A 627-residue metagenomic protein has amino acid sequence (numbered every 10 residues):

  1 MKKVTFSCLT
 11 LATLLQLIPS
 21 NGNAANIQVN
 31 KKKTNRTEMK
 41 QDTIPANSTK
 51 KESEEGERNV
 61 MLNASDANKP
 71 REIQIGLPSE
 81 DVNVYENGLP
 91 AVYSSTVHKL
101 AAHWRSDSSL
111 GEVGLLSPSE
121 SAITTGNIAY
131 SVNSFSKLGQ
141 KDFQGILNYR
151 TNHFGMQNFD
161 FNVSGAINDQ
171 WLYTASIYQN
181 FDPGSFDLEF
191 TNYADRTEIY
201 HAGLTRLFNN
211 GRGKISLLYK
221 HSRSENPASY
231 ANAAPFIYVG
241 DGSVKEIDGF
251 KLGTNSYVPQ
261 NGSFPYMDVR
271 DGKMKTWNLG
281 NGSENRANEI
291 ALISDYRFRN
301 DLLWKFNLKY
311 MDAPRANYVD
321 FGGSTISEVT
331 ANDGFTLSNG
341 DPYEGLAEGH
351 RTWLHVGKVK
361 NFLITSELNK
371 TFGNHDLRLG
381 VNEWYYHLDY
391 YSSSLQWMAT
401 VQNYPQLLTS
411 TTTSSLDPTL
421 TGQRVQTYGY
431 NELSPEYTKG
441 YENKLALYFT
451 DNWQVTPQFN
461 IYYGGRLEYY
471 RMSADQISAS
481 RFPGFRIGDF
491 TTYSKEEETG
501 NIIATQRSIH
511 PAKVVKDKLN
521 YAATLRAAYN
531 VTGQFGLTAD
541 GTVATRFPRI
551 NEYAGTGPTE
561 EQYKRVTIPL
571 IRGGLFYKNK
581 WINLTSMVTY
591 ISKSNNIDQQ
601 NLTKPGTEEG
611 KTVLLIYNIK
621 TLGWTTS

Functional and structural regions predicted by a protein language model:
A25-P90: Extracytoplasmic beta-strand/coil segments of soluble accessory domains associated with Gram-negative outer-membrane
V92-Y93, H103-I146: A beta-strand signature from Gram-negative outer-membrane beta-barrel systems, especially the internal plug domain
I128-Y130, F143, Q157-F161, E198-A202 (+6 more regions): Hydrophobic, lipid-facing positions within transmembrane beta-strands of outer-membrane proteins
Q144, Q170-Y173, N210-L217, D301-W304 (+4 more regions): Repeated loop/turn-to-beta-strand initiation elements of outer-membrane beta-barrel proteins
Q144, T151-D182, F186-Q260, G282 (+2 more regions): Transmembrane beta-barrel wall of Gram-negative outer-membrane proteins
S229-T276, Y318-T352, M398-L433, S473-V514 (+2 more regions): Solvent-exposed loop segments that connect transmembrane elements
N285-R315, P342-G484, A528-N530, D540 (+1 more regions): Face-selective signature of the C-terminal outer-membrane beta-barrel domain
V359-N361, R378-Y386, E432-S594, T621-L622: Structural signature of Gram-negative outer-membrane beta-barrels, strongest in the C-terminal barrel of TonB-dependent
